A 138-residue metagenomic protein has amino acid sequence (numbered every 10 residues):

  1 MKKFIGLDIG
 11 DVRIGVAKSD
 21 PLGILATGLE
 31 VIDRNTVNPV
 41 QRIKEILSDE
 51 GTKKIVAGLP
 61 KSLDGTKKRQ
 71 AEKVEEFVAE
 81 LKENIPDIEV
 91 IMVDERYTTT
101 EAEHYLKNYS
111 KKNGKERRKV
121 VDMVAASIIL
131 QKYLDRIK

Functional and structural regions predicted by a protein language model:
K2-F4, V12, A17-K138: Phosphate- and other anionic-substrate recognition elements at nucleic-acid/protein interfaces
D8: Conserved catalytic-loop position in the HRD/HxD motif
